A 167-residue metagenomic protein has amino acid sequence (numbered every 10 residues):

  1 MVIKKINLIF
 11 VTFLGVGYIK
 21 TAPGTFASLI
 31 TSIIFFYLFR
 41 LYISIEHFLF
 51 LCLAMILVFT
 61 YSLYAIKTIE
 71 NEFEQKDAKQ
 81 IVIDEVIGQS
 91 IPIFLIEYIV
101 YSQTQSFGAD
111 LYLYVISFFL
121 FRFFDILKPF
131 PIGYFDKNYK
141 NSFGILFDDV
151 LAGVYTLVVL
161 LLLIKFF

Functional and structural regions predicted by a protein language model:
V2-A27, L63-P92, R122-V154: Interhelical loop and helix-boundary elements at the membrane-water interface of polytopic inner-membrane proteins
L8-I9, S28, H47, L51 (+4 more regions): Residue-level signature of transmembrane alpha-helical entry/exit and packing/kink sites in multi-pass membrane
I19, T25-L38, F50-L53, V58 (+1 more regions): Short Lys/Arg-rich amphipathic alpha-helical segments
F35, F39, I66-E70, E74 (+6 more regions): Membrane-water interface at transmembrane helix exits
F35-L51, F94-L113, L161-F167: Helix-coil boundary and interhelical linker segments in multi-pass alpha-helical membrane proteins
F36, A54-L63, G88, I93 (+3 more regions): Alpha-helical transmembrane segments of multi-pass membrane proteins
F107-V115, L127, Y139: Short, well-structured alpha-helical patches and their helix-loop capping segments that border functional surfaces
D149-F166: Final/C-terminal transmembrane alpha-helix of multipass membrane proteins
